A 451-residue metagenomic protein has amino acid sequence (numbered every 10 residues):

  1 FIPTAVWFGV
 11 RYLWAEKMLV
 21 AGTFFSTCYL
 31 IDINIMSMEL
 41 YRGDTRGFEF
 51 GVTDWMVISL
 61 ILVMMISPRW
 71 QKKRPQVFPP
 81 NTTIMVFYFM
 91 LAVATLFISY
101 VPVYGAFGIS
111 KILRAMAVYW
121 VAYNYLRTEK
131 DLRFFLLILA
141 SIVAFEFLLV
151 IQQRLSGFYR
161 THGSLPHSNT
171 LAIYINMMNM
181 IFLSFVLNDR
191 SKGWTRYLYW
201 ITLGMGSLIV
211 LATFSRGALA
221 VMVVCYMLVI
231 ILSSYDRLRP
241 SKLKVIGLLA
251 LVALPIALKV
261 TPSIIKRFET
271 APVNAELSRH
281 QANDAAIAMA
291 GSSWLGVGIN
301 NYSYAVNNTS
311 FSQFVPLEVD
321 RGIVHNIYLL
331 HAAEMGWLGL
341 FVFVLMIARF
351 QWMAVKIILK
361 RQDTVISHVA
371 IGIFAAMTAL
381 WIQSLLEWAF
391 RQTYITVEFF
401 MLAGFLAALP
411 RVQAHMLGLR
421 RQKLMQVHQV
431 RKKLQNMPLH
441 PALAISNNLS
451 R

Functional and structural regions predicted by a protein language model:
F1-V93, R127-L137, F185-Y197, P240-V245 (+2 more regions): Transmembrane signal-anchor hairpin modules in multi-pass inner-membrane enzymes, especially those that act on
T4-A5, I61, V86-F97, R114-V121 (+8 more regions): Alpha-helical transmembrane segments of multi-pass inner-membrane proteins
N34-G47, L155-S164, P316-L329: Juxtamembrane membrane-water interface segments that cap and precede transmembrane helices
R46-M56, F107-G108, S164-I175, G217 (+3 more regions): Membrane-interface micro-motifs in multi-pass membrane enzymes
M90, Y100-A106, S312, W337-G339: Short alpha-helical transmembrane interface motifs in multi-pass membrane proteins
M180-I181, I371-K433: Transmembrane alpha-helices of multi-pass inner-membrane enzymes
S207-I209, F214-R216, W294, P316-A354 (+1 more regions): A conserved mid-to-late transmembrane alpha helix and its immediate loop/hinge that forms the functional core
E269-D284, G291, L295-M335, I358-L359: Long extracytoplasmic/lumenal interhelical loops at the membrane interface of multi-pass membrane proteins
